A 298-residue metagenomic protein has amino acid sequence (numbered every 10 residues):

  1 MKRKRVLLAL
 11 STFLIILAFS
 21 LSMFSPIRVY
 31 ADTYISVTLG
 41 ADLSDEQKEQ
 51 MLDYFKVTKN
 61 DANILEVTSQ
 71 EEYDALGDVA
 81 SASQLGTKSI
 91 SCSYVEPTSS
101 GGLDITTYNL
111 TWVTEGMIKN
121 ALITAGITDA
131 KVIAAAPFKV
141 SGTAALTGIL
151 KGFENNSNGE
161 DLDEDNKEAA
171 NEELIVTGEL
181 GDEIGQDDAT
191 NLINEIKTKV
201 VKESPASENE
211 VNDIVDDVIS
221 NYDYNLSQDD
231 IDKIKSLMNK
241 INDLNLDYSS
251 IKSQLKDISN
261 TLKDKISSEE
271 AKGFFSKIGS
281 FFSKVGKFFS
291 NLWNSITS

Functional and structural regions predicted by a protein language model:
K2-V29, F282-V285, F289: Sec-dependent N-terminal signal peptides of Gram-positive bacterial secreted proteins and lipoproteins
P26, M51, A170, I196 (+5 more regions): Generic structural signal of hydrophobic/aromatic residues within well-ordered alpha-helices of folded domains
V29-K131: N-terminal, leucine/charged-rich tether regions that mediate assembly and partner docking in large macromolecular
Q47, M51, T114, I118 (+9 more regions): Stable alpha-helical elements in mature extracytoplasmic
Q47-K48, S91-C92, W112-I127, D163-E164 (+5 more regions): N-terminal secretory signal sequences
M51-K59, A121-L122, F153, V218-Y222 (+2 more regions): Hydrophobic, Leu/Ile/Phe/Ala-enriched alpha-helical segments that form helix-helix packing faces
I123-N225, D229, K235: Soluble oligomerization/assembly scaffold segments of membrane-associated complexes
D223-S298: Charged, long alpha-helical assembly modules
